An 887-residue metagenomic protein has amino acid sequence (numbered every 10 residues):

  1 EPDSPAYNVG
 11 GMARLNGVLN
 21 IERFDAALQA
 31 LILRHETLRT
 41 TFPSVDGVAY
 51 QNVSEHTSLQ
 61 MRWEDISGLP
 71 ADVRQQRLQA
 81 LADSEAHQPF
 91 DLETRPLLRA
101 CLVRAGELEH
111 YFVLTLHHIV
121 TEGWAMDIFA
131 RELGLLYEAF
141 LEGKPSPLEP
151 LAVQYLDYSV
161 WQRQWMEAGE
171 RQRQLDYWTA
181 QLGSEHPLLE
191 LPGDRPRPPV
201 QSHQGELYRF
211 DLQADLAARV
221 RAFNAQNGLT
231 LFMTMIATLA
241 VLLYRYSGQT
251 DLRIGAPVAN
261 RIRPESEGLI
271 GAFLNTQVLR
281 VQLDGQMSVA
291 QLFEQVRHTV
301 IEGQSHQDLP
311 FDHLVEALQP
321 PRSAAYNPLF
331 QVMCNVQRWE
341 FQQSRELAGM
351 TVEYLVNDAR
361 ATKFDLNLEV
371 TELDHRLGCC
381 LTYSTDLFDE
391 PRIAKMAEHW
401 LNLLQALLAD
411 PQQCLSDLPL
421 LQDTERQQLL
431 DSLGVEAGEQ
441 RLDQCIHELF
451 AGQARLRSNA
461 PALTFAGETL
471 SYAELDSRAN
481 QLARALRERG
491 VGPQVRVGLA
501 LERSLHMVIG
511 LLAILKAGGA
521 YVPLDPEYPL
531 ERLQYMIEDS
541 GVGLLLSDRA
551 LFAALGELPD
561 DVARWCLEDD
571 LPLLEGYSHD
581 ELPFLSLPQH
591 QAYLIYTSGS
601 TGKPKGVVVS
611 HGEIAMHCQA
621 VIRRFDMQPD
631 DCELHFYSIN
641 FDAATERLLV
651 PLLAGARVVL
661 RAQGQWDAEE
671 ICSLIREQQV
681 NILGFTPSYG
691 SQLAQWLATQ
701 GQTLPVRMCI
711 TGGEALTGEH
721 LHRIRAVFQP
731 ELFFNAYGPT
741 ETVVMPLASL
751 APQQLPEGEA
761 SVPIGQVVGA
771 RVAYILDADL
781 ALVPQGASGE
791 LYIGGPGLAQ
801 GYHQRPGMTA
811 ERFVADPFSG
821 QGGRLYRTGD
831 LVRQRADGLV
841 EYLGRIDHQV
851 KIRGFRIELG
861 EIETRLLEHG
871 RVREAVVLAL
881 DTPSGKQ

Functional and structural regions predicted by a protein language model:
E1, N20, D72-L81, M126-D127 (+14 more regions): AMP-binding/adenylate-forming domain of the ANL superfamily
E1-P2, G10-I21, L28-A30, S44 (+25 more regions): Adenylate-forming
A27-A80, L136, Q154, L403 (+1 more regions): Non-catalytic N-terminal regions of enzymes
R39, P310-D312, N335, Q343 (+8 more regions): AMP-dependent adenylate-forming
A240, L594-V607: Conserved adenylation A10 loop of the ANL superfamily
L501-L512, E527-E531, F636-A654, Q665-E670 (+1 more regions): Conserved coil-to-alpha-helix start sites within the AMP-binding
K605-L634, D642-N681: Conserved AMP-binding/adenylation subdomain of ANL enzymes
L653-V658, V680-G684, A694-P763, V772: Gly/Ser/Thr-rich phosphate-binding loop
